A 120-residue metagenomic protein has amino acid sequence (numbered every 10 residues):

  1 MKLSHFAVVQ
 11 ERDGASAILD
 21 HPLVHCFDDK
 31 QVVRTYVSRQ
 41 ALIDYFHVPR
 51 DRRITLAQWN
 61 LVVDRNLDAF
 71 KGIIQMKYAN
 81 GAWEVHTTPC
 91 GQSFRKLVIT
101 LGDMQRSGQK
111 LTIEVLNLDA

Functional and structural regions predicted by a protein language model:
M1-R34: Short, charged/polar N-terminal "headpieces" of proteins
D29-T35, Q105-K110: Short, surface-exposed beta-strand/loop "edge" segments at domain boundaries and coil↔beta transitions
R34-Q40, I113-N117: Short amphipathic beta-strand/extended segments with alternating polar/hydrophobic composition
V37-D51: Short acidic, glycine/tyrosine-flanked loop/strand segments centered on an H-E-D-like triad
D51-A120: Acidic, low-complexity intrinsically disordered segments
